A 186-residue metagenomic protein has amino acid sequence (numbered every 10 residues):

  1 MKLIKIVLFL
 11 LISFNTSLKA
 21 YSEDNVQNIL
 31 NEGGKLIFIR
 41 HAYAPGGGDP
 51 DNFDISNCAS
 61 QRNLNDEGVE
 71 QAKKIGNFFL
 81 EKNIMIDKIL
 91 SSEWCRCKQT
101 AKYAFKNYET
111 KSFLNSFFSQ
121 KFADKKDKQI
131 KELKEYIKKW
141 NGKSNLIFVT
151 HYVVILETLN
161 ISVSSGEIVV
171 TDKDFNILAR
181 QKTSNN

Functional and structural regions predicted by a protein language model:
K2-F9: Sec-dependent signal peptide recognition, specifically the positively charged N-region followed immediately by
I12-K19: C-terminal segment of classical bacterial N-terminal signal peptides
Y21-S112, F117-K121, I161-N186: Active-site-proximal alpha-helix that buttresses catalytic centers in soluble enzyme cores
G34-L36, G142-T150: Generic beta-sheet signal
F78-E81, E135-K139: A generic secondary-structure signal
F113-A123, I130, K134-I137: All-alpha RGS (Regulator of G-protein Signaling) helical domain and cognate RGS-like helical scaffolds
K138-S144, K173: A short, structured loop/turn motif at beta-sheet edges
